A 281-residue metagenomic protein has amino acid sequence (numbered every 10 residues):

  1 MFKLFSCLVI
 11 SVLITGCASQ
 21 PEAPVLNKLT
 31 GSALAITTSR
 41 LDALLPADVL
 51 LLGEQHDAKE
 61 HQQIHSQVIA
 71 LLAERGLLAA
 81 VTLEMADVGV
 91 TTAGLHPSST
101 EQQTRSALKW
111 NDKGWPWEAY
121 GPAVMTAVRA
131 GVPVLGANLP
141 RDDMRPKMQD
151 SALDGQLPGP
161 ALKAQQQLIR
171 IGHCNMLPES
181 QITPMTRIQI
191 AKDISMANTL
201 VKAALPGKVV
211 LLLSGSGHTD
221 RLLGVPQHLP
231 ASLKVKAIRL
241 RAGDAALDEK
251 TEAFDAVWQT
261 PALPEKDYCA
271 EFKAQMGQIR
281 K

Functional and structural regions predicted by a protein language model:
L4-C7, C17-A47: N- or domain-start disorder-to-order transition segments that initiate the globular core
S32-E74: Zymogen propeptides
Q55-A58, A86-V90, P140-M144, S216-D220 (+1 more regions): Solvent-exposed loop/turn segments at secondary-structure junctions within structured extracellular/periplasmic domains
A58-Q62, L78-A80, V88-H96: Membrane-embedded segments
A79-A86, A237-R241: Short internal beta-strands
A80, T92-L205: A substrate-binding/cap region within the structured catalytic cores of diverse enzymes
A204, H218-K281: C-terminal regions of proteins
